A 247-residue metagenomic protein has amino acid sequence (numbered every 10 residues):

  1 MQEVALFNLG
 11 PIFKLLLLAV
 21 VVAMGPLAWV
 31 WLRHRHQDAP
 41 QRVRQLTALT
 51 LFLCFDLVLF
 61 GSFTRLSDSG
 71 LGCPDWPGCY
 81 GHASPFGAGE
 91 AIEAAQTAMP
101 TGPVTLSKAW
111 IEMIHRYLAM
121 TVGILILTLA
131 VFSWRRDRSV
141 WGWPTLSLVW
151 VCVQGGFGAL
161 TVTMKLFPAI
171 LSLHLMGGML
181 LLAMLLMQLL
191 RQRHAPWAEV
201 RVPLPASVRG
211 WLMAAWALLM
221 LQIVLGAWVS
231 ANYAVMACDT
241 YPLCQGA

Functional and structural regions predicted by a protein language model:
M1-P11: Short, strongly hydrophobic alpha-helical membrane anchors
Q2, L66-M113, V235-A247: Extracytosolic (periplasmic/ER-lumenal) interhelical loops and adjacent juxtamembrane/interface segments of multi-pass
G10-L18, A109-T128, A169-L181: Membrane-interface loop-to-helix entry segments
F13-L32: Hydrophobic core of alpha-helical transmembrane segments in multi-pass integral membrane proteins
L32-Q45, R193-R209: Membrane-interfacial, low-structure loops and terminal tails that flank and connect transmembrane helices in multi-pass
R42-T47, R138-L148, V208-L212: Membrane-interfacial loop-to-transmembrane alpha-helix junctions, especially the N-terminal start
L46-D68, A217-V229: N-terminal signal-anchor transmembrane alpha helix
M120-R136, L180-R193: Membrane-interfacial alpha-helical segments at the cytosolic side of multi-pass membrane proteins
